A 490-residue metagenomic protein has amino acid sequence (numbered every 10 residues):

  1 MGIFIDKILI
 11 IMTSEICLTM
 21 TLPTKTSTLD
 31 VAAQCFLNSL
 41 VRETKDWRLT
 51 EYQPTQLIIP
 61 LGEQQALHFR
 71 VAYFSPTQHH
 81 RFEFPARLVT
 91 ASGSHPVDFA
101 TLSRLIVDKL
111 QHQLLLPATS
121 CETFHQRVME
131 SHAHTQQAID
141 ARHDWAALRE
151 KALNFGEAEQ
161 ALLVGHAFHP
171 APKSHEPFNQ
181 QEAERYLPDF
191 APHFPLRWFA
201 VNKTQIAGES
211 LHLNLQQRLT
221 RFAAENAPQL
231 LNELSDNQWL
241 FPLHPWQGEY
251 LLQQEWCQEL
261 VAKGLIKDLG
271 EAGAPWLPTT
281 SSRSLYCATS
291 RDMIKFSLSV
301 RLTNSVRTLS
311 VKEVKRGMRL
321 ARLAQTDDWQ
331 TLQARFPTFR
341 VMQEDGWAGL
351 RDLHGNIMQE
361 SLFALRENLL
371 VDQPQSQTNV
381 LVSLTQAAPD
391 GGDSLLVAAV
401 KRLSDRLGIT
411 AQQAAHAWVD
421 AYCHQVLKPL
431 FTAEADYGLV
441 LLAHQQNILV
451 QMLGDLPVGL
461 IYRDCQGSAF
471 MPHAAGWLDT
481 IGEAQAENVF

Functional and structural regions predicted by a protein language model:
S14-Q425, M452-F490: Nucleotide/phosphate-binding site architecture used for ATP/NTP-dependent chemistry
L427-F431: Short C-lobe core helix of eukaryotic-like protein kinase catalytic domains
T432, D436: Protein kinase catalytic-loop region centered on the HRD/HxD motif
G438-Q451: A short glycine-rich, hydrophobically flanked beta-strand micro-motif that places a catalytic Asp/Glu for divalent metal
